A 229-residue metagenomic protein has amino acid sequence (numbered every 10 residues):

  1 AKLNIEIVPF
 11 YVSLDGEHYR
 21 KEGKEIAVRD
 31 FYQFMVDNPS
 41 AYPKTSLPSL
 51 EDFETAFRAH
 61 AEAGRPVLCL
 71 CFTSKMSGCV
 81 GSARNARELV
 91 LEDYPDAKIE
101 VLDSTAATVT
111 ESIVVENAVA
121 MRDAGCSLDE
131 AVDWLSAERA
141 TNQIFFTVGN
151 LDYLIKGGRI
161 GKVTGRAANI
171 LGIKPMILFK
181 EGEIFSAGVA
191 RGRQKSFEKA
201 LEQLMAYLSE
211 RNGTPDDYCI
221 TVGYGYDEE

Functional and structural regions predicted by a protein language model:
A1-P48: N-terminal glycine-rich anion-binding loop in soluble enzyme alpha/beta folds
K2-H18, C79-E100, A106-E116, A120-E229: Mixed-charge interfacial surface used for oligomerization/domain docking and macromolecular partner engagement
M35-V36, A61, R122, I155: Hydrophobic residues in alpha-helical segments
D37, G64-C69, L91-L102: Glycine/charged-rich beta-loop-alpha catalytic/anionic-binding loops adjacent to active sites
P43-K44, C69, V101, T221-V222: Short catalytic-loop micro-motif centered on adjacent basic/acidic residues
K44-E51, R191, E198: Conserved phosphate-coordination/catalytic loops
L50-A83: N-terminal glycine-rich phosphate/adenylate-binding segment common to multiple enzyme folds
